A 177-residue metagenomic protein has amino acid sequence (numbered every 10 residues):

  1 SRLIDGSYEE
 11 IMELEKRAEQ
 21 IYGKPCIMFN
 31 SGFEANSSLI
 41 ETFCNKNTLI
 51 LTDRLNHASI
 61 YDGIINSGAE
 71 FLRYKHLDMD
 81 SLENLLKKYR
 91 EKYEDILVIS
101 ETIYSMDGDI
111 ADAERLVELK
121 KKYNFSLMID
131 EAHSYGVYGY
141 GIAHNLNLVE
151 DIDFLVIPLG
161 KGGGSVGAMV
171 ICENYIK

Functional and structural regions predicted by a protein language model:
S1-G32: Conserved N-terminal alpha-helix of the aminotransferase class I/II PLP-enzyme fold
L3-S7, A58, D80, T102-D107 (+1 more regions): Short, small-residue-enriched loops and turns at beta-alpha junctions that line or gate enzyme active sites
Y22, K46, N66-G68, Y123 (+1 more regions): Short, structured coil segments at secondary-structure junctions
L39-A58: Conserved PLP-anchoring active-site segment centered on the Schiff-base-forming lysine
L72, H76-M128: Active-site phosphate-binding strand-loop segment of PLP-dependent enzymes
S126-M128, A132-G136: SF2 helicase catalytic motif II
L148-K177: Active-site PLP attachment segment
